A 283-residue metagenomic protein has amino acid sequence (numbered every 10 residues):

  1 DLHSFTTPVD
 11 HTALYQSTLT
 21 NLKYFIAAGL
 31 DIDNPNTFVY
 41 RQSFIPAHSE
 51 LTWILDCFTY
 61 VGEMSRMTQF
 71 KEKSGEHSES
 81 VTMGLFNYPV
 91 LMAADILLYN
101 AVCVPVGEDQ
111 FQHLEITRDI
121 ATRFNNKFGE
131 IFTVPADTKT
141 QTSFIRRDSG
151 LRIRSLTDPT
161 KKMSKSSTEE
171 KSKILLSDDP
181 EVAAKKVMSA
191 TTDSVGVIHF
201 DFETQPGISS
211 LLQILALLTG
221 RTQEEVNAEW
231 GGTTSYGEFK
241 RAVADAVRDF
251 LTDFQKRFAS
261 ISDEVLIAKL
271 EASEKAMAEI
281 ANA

Functional and structural regions predicted by a protein language model:
D1-A94, A246, L251, Q255-K256: N-terminal Rossmann-like or analogous alpha/beta NTP/dinucleotide-binding catalytic cores that position adenine
L2, A93-L97, P159, G220: Short connector loops/turns at beta-strand edges and beta->alpha or beta->beta junctions
N21, F25, H113, S273 (+1 more regions): Alpha-helical packing segments of well-folded alpha/beta enzyme cores
L51, F86-P89, H113, A183 (+1 more regions): Catalytic-loop motifs flanking and including active-site residues across diverse enzymes
V61-S65, L98-P105, A216-V226: Short helix-capping/linker segments at secondary-structure and domain boundaries
G75-F128, S155: Internal, conserved structured core segments that host functional sites
R118-A283: Conserved nucleotide- and phosphate/pyrophosphate-binding catalytic cores in adenylate/nucleotidyl-handling enzymes
